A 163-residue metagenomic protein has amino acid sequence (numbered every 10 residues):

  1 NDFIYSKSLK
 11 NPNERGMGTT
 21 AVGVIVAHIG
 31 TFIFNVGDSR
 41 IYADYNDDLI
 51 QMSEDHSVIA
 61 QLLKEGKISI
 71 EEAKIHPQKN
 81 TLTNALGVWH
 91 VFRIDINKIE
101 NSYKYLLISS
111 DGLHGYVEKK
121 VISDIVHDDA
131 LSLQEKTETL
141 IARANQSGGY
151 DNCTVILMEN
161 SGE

Functional and structural regions predicted by a protein language model:
N1-E163: PP2C/PPM-type serine/threonine phosphatase catalytic domain
